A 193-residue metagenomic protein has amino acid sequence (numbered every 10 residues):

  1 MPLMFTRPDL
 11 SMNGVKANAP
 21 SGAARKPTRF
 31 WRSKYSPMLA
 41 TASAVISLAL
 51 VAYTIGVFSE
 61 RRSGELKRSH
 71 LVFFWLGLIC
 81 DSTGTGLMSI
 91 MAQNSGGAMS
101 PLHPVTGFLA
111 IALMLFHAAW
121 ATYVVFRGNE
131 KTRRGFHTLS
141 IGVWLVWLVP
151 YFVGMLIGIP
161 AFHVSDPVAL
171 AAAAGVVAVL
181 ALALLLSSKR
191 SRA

Functional and structural regions predicted by a protein language model:
P2-M4, L10: Intrinsic low-complexity, disordered N-terminal segments enriched in polar/charged/small residues
S33-V51, A169-L170: Hydrophobic transmembrane alpha-helical segments in integral membrane proteins
L50-T54, I111-T122, A171-S187: Hydrophobic core of alpha-helical transmembrane segments in multi-pass integral membrane proteins
S59-V72, R127-F136, R192-A193: Membrane-interface helix-boundary motifs at transmembrane edges
L66-H70, N94-T106, F136, F162-A171: Non-cytosolic membrane-interface motifs at loop->transmembrane helix junctions
F74-A92: A generic, lipid-embedded transmembrane alpha helix
A92-T122: Alpha-helical transmembrane-segment detector that highlights a single hydrophobic TM helix and its immediate
Y123-T138, Y151-D166: Membrane-helix boundary connector in multi-pass membrane proteins
